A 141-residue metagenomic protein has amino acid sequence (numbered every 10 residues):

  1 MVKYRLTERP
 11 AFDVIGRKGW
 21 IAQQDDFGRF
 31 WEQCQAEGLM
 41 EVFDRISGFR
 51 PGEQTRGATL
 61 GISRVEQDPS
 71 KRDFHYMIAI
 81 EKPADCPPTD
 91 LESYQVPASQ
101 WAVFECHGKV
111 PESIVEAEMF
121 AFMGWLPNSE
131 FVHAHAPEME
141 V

Functional and structural regions predicted by a protein language model:
M1-V141: A solvent-exposed interaction/effector surface
